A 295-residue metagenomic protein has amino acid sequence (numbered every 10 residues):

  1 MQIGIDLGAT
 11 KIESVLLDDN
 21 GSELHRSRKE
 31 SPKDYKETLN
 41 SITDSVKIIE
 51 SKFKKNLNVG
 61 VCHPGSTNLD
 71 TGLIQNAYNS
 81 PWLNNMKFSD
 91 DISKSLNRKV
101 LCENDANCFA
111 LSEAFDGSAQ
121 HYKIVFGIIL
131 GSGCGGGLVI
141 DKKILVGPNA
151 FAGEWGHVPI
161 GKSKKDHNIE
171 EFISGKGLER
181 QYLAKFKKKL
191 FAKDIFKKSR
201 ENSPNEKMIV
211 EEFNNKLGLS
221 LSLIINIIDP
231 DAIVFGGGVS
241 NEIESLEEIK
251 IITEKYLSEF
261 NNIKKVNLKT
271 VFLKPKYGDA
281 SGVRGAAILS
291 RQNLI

Functional and structural regions predicted by a protein language model:
M1-N58, L69-T71, I92-R98, F115-Y122 (+1 more regions): ATP-binding/phosphotransfer module of carbohydrate and carboxylate kinases, centering on a glycine-rich
D6, G60-P64, G127-G133: Short beta-strand segments
D18, H63, D70, I140-D141: A cytosolic small-molecule/anion-sensing beta-strand core signal
S22-E23, I74, I144-L145: Hydrophobic "anchor" residues
S27-K29, Y78, P148: Short hydrophobic alpha-helix segments
L73-N85: A charged helix-plus-loop insertion that forms the helical arch/lid used to bind and gate nucleic-acid substrates
V100-D105: General beta-strand structural signal in soluble alpha/beta enzymes
Q120-I173: Glycine-rich phosphate-binding loop of actin/hexokinase-like ATP-binding domains
